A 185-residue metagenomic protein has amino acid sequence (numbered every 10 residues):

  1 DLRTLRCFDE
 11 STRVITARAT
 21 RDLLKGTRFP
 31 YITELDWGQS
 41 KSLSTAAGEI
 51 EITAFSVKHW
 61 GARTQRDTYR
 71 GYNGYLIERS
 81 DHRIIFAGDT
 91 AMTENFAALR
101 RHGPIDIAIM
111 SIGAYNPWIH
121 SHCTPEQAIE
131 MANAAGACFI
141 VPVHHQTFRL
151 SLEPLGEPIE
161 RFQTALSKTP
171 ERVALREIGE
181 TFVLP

Functional and structural regions predicted by a protein language model:
D1-T45: Active-site HxH/HxHxD metal-binding segment of metal-dependent hydrolases
R3, L35-R101, I178-P185: Core dinuclear metal-dependent hydrolase active-site scaffold
R13, A19-D22, A91-I178: Cap/insert and terminal regions of metallo-dependent hydrolase folds
R18-T33, S80-I85, S111-G113, W118: Short, charged, low-hydrophobicity "junction" segments
L24, S42, A62, P117 (+2 more regions): Generic structural signal for helix capping and beta-alpha/helix-loop junctions
R28-Y31, G48-I50, T169-R172: A short helix-to-beta-strand connector/capping loop
Y31-T33, E51-A54, G71, E126-A128 (+1 more regions): Short, hinge-like loop/turn segments at secondary-structure boundaries
